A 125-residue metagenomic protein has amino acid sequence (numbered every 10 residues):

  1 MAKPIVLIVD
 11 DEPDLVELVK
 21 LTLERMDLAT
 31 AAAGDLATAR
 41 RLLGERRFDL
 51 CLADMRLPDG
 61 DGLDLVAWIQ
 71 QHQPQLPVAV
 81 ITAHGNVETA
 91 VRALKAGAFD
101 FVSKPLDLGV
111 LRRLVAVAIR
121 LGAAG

Functional and structural regions predicted by a protein language model:
D10, D54, T82: Active-site residues of response regulator receiver
V16, P58, N86: The feature encodes the CheY-like receiver
E17-R25: Charged docking surfaces used in two-component/phosphorelay signaling
G34-D35, D61-D64: Acidic catalytic/metal-coordinating carboxylates
R41, L63-P74, R92: Short amphipathic alpha-helix used as the core "switch/output" element in two-component signaling
R46-L52, L57: Active-site beta3 strand of CheY-like receiver
E88, V102-V115: C-terminal output helix
